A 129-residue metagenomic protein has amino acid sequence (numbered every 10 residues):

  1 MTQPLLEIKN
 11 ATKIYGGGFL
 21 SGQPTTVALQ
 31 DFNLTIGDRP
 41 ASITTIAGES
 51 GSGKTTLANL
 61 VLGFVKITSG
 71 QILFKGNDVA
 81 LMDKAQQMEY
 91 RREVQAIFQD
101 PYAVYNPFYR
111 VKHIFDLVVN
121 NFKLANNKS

Functional and structural regions predicted by a protein language model:
M1-S129: ABC transporter nucleotide-binding domains
